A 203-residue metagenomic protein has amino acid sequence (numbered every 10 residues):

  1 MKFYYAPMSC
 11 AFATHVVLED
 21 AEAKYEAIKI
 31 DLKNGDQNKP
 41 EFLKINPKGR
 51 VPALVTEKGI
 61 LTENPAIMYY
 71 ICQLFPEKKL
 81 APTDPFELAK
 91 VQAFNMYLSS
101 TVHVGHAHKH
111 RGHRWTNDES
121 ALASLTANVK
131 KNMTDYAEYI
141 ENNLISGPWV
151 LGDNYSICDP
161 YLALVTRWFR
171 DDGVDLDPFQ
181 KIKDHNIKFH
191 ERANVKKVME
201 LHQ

Functional and structural regions predicted by a protein language model:
M1-A127, E141: GST-like domain detector, emphasizing the conserved glutathione-binding G-site in the N-terminal thioredoxin-like
A66, K181, N194: Residue-level recognition of oxygen-bearing side chains
C72, V165-T166, M199: Active-site-flanking alpha-helical
K90-A93, D184, K197: Short, solvent-exposed alpha-helical surface patches in well-structured domains
L98-E191: GST-like fold's C-terminal all-alpha helical module
E191, V195-V198: Charged phosphate-binding loop/patch that engages nucleotide di/tri-phosphates or the phosphate backbone of nucleic
